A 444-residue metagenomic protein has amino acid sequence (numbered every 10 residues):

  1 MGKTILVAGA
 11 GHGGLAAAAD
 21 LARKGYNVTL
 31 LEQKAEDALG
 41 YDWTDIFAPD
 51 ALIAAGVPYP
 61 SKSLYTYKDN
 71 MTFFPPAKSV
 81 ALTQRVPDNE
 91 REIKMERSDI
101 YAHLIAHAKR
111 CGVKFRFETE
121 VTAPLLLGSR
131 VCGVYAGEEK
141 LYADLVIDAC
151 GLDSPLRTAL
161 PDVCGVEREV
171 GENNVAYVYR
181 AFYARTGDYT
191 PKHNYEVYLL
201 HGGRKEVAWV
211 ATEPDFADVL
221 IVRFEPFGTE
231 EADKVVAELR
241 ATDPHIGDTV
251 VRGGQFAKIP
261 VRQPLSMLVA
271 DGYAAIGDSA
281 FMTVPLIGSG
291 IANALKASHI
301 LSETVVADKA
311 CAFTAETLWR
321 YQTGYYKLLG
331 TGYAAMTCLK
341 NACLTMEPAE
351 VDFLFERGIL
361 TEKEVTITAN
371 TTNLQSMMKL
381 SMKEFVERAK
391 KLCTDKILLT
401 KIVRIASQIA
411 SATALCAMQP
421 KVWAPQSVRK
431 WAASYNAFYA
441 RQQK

Functional and structural regions predicted by a protein language model:
M1-G11: Beta1/beta-strand and adjacent pyrophosphate-binding region of the FAD-binding site in flavoprotein oxidoreductases
A8-A10, A22-Y41: Glycine-rich FAD pyrophosphate-binding loop
G14-L15: N-terminal Rossmann-fold NAD(P) dinucleotide-binding loop
D37-F74: N-terminal FAD cofactor-binding segment of flavoenzymes
V86-A106, F224-E231: Short beta-strand to alpha-helix junction loop
H107-H245, F281: Predominantly flavin-linked oxidoreductase catalytic cores and closely associated redox partners
V121, F227-V305, A310-T323, K327-L328 (+1 more regions): FAD/FMN-dependent oxidoreductases across multiple families
V306-K444: C-terminal helical "tail/cap" subdomain of flavin- and related membrane-associated enzymes
